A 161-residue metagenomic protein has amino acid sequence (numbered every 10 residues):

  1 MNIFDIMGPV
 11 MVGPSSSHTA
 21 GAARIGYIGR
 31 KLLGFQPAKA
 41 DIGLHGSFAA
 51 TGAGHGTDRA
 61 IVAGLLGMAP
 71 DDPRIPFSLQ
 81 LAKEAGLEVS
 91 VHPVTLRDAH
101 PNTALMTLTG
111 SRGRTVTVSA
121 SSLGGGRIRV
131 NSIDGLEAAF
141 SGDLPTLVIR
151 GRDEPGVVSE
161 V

Functional and structural regions predicted by a protein language model:
M1-M11, A40-G43: Short, hydrophobic/aliphatic alpha-helical segments
G8-I28: Conserved phosphate/anionic-ligand binding catalytic regions in large, soluble enzymes, centered on
P37-D41, V158: Metallocofactor- and cofactor-centric catalytic cores in central/energy metabolism, strongly enriched
K39, G86, P101-L105, T115-T117 (+1 more regions): Broad gene-expression machinery/nucleic-acid interaction feature
D41, H45-E84: A structural-propensity feature for long, helix-poor, extended segments
L66-R112: Contiguous domain-boundary segments centered on the initiation and propagation of an alpha-helix
V91, T117-V161: A conserved regulatory-domain signal marking ACT and ACT-like small-molecule sensing domains and adjacent regulatory
